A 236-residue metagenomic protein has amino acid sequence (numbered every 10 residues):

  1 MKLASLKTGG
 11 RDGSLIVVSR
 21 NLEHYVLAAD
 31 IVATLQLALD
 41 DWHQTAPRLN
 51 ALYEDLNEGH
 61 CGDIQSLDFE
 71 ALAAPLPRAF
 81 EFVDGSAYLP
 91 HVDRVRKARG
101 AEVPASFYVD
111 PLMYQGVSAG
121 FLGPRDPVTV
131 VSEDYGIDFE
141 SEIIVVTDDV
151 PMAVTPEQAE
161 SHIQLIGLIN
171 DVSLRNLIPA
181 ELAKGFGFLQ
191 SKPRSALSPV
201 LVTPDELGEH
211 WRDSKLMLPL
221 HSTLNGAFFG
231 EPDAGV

Functional and structural regions predicted by a protein language model:
M1-D12, A29, Q36-E231: Active-site microenvironments in enzyme catalytic cores
I16: Short beta-strand-centered aromatic/proline hotspots
N21: A cross-family signal for N-terminal binding/gating loops and helix N-caps that shape access to the active site
